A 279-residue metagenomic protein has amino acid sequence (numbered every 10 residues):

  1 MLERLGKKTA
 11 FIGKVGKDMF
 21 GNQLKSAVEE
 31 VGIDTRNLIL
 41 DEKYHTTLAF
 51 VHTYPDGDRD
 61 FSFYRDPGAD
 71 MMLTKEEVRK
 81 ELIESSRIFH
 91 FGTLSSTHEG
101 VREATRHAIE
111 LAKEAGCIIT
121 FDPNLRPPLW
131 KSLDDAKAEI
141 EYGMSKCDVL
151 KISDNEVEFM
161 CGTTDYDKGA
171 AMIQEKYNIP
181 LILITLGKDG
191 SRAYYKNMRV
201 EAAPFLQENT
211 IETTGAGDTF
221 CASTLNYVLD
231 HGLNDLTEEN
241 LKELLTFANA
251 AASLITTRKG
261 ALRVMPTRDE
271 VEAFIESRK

Functional and structural regions predicted by a protein language model:
M1-K8, T53, Y227-L229: Alpha-helix C-terminal capping segments
K8-T93, E272-K279: Conserved N-terminal subdomain of the carbohydrate kinase-like
A10-I12, T120, L183: Structural detector of well-ordered beta-strand residues that form the stable sheet scaffold of enzyme domains
T47, T93-T97, A252, R258-A261: Glycine-rich phosphate/pyrophosphate-binding beta-alpha loops
P67-E76, L129-D135, N234: Short gly/ser/thr-rich secondary-structure transition/capping motifs
V78-R79, I140, A170, T210: Acidic, amphipathic alpha-helical patches
I88, S96-M172, I179-P180, D189-G190: Conserved beta-alpha-beta core of the PfkB/ribokinase-like small-molecule kinase fold
E110, T164-K279: Conserved phosphate-binding/catalytic region of the ribokinase-like
